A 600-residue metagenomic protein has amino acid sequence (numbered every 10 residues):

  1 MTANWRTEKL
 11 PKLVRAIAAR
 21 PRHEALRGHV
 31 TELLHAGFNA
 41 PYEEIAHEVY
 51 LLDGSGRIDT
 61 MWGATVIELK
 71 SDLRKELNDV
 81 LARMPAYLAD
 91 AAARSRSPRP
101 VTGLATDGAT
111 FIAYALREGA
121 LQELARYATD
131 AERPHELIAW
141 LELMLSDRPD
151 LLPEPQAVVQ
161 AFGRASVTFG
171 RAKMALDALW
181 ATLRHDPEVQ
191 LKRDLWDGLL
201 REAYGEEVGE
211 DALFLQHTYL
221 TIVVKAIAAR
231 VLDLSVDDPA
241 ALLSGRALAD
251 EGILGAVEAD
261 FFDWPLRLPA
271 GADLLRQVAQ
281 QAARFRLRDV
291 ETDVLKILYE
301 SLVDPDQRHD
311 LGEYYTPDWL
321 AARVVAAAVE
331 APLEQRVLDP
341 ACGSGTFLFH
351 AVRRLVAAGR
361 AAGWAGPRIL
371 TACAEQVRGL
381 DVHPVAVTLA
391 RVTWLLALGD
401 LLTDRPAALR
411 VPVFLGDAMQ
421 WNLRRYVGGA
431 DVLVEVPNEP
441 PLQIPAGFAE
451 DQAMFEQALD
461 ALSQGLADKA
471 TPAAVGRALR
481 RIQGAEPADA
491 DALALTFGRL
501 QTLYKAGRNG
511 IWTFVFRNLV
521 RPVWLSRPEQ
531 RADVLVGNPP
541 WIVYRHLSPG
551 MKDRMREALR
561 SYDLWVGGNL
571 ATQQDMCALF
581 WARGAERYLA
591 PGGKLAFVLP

Functional and structural regions predicted by a protein language model:
T2-H47: Acidic-basic catalytic patches of nuclease active cores, encompassing PD-(D/E)XK and other metal-cofactor nuclease
T2-K12, A18, L51-G56, K70-P85 (+3 more regions): Short, basic/polar, glycine-containing "phosphate-handling" surface segments that engage DNA
P11-V14, T31, H35, V223-L232 (+5 more regions): Short, amphipathic alpha-helical segments that act as regulatory/interfacial helices in nucleotide-processing proteins
L26, Y42-L52, D304-P600: SAM-dependent methyltransferase catalytic region
V30, T60-L73, Y87: Conserved catalytic cores of phosphodiester-cleaving nucleases, focusing on short active-site segments
T31-A36, R83-G103, T393-D400, C577-R587: Metal-dependent nuclease catalytic cores in nucleic-acid-processing enzymes, especially RNase H-like/related
A36-F38, T168-G198, A203, E207 (+6 more regions): Class I S-adenosyl-L-methionine
E48, D53-A64: Short acidic loop-to-beta-strand element that houses the catalytic metal-binding Asp/Glu of nuclease active sites
